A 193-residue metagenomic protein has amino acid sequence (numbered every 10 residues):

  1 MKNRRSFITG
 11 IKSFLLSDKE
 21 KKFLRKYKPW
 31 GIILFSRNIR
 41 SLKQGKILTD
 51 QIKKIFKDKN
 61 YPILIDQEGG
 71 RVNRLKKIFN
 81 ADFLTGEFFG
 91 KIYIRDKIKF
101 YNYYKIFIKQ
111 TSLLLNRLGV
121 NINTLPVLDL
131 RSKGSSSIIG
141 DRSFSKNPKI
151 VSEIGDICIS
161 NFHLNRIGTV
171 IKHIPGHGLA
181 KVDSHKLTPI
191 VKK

Functional and structural regions predicted by a protein language model:
M1-L16: Boundary/entry segment of secreted carbohydrate-active catalytic domains
N3-R4, P29, D58-N60, L164-I167: Short coil/turn connectors at secondary-structure junctions
L16-I33: N-terminal glycine-rich anion-binding loops that anchor highly charged ligand groups
K19-F23, L48-I52, T111, I154 (+1 more regions): A general structural detector for well-ordered alpha-helical segments in enzyme core domains, enriched
K28-I150, H173, G178-K192: Enzymes and membrane/adaptor proteins characterized by extended Gly/Ser/Thr/Asp/Glu-rich, aromatic-dotted
I154, C158-H173, K181-S184: Phosphate/pyrophosphate-binding betaalpha-module
